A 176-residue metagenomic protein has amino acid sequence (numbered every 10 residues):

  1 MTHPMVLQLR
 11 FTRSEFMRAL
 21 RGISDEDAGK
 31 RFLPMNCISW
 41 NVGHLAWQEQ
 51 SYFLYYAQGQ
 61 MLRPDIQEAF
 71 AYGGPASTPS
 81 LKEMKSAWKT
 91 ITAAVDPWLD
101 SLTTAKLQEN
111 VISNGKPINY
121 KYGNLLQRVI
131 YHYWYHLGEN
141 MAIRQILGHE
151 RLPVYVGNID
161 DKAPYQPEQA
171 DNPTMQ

Functional and structural regions predicted by a protein language model:
M1-M5, G74-S77: Short, charged, low-complexity loops and linkers
V6-R10, M17, D25-A71, S113-Q176: Short, contiguous alpha-helical
L9, R13, L20, W88 (+1 more regions): Hydrophobic alpha-helical core bundles mediating ligand binding, dimerization, or RNAP-core interactions
R21-A28, T104-L107: Short, flexible helix-adjacent loops and helix caps
G73-S113, K121-Y135, M175-Q176: Acidic/histidine-rich alpha-helical segments that form the ligand environment of transition-metal centers
